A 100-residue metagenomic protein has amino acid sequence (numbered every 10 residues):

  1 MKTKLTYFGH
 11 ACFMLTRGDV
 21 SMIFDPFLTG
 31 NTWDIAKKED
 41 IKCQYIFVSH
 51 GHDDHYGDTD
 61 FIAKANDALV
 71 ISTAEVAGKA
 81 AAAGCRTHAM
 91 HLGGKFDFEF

Functional and structural regions predicted by a protein language model:
M1-T3, T16-M22, K95-F100: Beta-strand-turn-beta hairpins that frame and shape the catalytic cleft of phosphate-ester-processing enzymes
K2-K4, K64-L69: Short active-site oxyanion
T6-Y7, I23-D25, L69-T73, T87-H88: Short, hydrophobic beta-strand segments that form beta-sheet elements in well-ordered domains
H10-C12, G93: Short hydrophobic/aromatic beta-strand or adjacent loop that forms the aromatic wall/cage of a ligand/substrate-binding
C12-H52, G57-K64, E75: Pre-active-site segment of Zn-dependent metallo-hydrolases
S72-F100: Metallo-beta-lactamase
